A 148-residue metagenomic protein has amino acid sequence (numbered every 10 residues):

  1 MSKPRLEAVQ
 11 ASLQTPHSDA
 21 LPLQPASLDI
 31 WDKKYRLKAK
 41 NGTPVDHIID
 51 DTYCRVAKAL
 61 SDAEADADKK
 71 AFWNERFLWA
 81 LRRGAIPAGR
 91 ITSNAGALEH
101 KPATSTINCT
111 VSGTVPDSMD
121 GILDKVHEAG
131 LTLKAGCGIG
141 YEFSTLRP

Functional and structural regions predicted by a protein language model:
M1-P148: Extended catalytic cores of very large enzyme megasubunits
